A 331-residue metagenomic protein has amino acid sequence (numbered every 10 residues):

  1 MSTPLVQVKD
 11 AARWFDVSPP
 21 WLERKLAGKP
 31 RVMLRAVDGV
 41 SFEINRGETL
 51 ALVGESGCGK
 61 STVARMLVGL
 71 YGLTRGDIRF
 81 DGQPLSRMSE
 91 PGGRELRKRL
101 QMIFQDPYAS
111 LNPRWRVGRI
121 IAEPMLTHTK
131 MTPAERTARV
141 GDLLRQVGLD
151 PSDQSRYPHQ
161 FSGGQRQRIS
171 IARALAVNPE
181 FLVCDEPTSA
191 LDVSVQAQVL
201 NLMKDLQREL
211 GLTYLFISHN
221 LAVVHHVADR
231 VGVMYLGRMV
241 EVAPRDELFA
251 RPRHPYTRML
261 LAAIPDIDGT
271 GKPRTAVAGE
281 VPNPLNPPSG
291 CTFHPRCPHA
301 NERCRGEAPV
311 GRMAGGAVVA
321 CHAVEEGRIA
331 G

Functional and structural regions predicted by a protein language model:
S2-P4, V17-G28, M33, V242-G331: Short catalytic/signature loops enriched in Gly
L22, A27-R31, L85-Q101, R119 (+4 more regions): ABC ATPase NBD coupling module
V68: Helix-to-loop junction immediately C-terminal to a conserved catalytic motif
G76-P84: Conserved ABC transporter NBD signature motif
Q83-P84, A134-S152, L261-A262: Conserved ABC ATPase "signature" region
A176-E180: A short, proline-enriched helix->beta-strand linker immediately N-terminal to the Walker B motif in ABC-type P-loop
V183, P187, L191, V195-K272: P-loop NTP-binding/switch modules centered on Walker-like glycine-rich loops
